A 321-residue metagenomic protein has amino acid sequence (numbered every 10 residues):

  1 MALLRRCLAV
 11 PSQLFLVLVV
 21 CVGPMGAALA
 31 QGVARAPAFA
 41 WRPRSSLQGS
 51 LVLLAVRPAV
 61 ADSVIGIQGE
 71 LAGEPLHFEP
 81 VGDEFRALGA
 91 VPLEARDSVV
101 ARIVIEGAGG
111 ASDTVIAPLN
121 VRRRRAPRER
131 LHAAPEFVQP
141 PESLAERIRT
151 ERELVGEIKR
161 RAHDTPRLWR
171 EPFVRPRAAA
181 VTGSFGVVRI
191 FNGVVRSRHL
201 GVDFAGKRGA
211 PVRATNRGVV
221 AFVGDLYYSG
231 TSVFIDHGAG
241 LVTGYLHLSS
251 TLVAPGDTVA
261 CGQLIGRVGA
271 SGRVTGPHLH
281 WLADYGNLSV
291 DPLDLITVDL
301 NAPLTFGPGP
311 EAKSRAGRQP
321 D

Functional and structural regions predicted by a protein language model:
M1-A9: N-terminal secretory signal peptides that target proteins for export/translocation
L3, L14, Q319: Short polybasic linear motifs
A9-V10, A316: Acidic, Ala/Val/Gly-enriched low-complexity intrinsically disordered segments
P11-P24: Bacterial N-terminal signal peptides
G26-A30: Sec/Tat signal peptide C-region and signal peptidase I cleavage site
G32-F185: Non-catalytic extracellular/periplasmic "stalk" and linker regions immediately N-terminal to catalytic or recognition
V174-G317, D321: Catalytic cores of peptidoglycan-degrading enzymes
